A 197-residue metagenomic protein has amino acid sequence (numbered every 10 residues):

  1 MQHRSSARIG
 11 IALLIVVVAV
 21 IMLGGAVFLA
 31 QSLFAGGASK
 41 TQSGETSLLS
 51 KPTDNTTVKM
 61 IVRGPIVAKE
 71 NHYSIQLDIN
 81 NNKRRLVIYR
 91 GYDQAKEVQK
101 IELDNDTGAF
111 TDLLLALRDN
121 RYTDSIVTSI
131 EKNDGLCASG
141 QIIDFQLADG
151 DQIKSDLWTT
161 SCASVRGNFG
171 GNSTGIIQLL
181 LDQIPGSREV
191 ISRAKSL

Functional and structural regions predicted by a protein language model:
M1-M22: N-terminal Sec-pathway targeting helices
L13-L14, I21-V67, I130-L197: Short, well-ordered, aromatic-rich surface patches in folded extracellular/luminal domains
E45-T53, V87-I88, A95-V98, A116: A broadly tuned "polar low-complexity/structure-edge" signature
T57-G108: Extracytoplasmic/periplasmic/luminal assembly and interaction segments in envelope/secretory/respiratory proteins
V58-M60, L77, R84, L115-R118 (+2 more regions): Generic hydrophobic, helix-prone segments enriched in Leu/Val/Ile
N82-K83, S125-V127, G167-G170: Short, surface-exposed linear patches
R90-Y92, L117, D149-D151: A mature extracytoplasmic/lumenal domain signature
K100-S129: Mature extracytoplasmic domains of secretory-pathway proteins
